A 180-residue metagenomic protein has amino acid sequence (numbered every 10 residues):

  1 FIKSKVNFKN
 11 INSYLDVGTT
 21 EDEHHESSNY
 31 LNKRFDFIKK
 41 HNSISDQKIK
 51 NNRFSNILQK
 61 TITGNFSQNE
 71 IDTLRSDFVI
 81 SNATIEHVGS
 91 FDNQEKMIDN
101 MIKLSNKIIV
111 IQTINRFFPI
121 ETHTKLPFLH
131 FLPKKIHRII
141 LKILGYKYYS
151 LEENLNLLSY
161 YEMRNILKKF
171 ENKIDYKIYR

Functional and structural regions predicted by a protein language model:
F1: Conserved SAM-binding loop and adjacent beta-strand
K5, N12-F118: Conserved SAM-binding loop
F8-K9, K103-L104, K169-K173: Alpha-helix C-cap/termination motif
I108-I136: Conserved class I S-adenosyl-L-methionine
H123-P127, K134-E153: Short, glycine-/aromatic-enriched active-site segment of Class I SAM-dependent methyltransferases
Y149-E171: Short alpha-helix
N172-R180: Conserved S-adenosyl-L-methionine
